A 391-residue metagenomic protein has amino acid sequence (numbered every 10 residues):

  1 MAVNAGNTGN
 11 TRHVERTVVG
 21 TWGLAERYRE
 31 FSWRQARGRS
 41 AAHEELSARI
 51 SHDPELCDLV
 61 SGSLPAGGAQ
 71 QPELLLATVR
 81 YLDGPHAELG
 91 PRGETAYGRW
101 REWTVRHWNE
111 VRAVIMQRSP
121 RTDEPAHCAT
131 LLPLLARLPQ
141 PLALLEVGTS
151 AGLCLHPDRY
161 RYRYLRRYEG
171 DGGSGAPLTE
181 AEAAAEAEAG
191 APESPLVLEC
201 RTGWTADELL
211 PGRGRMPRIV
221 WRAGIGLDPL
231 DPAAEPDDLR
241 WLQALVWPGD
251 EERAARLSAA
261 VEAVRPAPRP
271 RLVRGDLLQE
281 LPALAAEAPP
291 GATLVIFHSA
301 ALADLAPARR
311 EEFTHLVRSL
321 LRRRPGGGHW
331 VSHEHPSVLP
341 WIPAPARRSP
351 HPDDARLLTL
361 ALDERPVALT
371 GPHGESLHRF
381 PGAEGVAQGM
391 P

Functional and structural regions predicted by a protein language model:
M1-H13: Asparagine/serine/threonine-enriched low-complexity, disordered tracts, especially those forming N-linked glycosylation
A48, P54-Q140, L155-R161: Class I SAM-dependent methyltransferase Rossmann-like catalytic core, especially the SAM/SAH-binding loop
P65, A87-E88, T122, Q140-E146 (+4 more regions): Class I S-adenosyl-L-methionine-dependent methyltransferase module
T149, A300-A301, S332-P336: Short strand-turn motif at the edge of the Rossmann-like AdoMet-binding core
A184, R269-P270, P282, E311-P391: Class I (Rossmann-like) S-adenosyl-L-methionine-dependent methyltransferase catalytic domain, capturing the SAM-binding
G275-Q279: Conserved SAM/SAH-binding loop
E280-P290: Short amphipathic alpha-helix with an adjacent loop that forms part of the alpha/beta core around
L294-P307: A short SAM/SAH-binding and catalytic strip from SAM-dependent methyltransferases
